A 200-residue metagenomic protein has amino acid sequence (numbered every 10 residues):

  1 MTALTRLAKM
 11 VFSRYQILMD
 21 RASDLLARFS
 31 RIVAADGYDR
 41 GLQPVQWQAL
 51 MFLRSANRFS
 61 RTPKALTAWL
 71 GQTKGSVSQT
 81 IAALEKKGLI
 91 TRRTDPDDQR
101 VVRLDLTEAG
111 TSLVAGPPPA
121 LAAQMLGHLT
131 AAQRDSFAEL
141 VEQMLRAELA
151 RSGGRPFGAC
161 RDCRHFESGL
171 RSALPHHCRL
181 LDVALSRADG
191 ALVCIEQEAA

Functional and structural regions predicted by a protein language model:
M1-R40: N-terminal leader segment of winged-helix/HTH proteins
Q16, A22, G116-R164: Terminal interaction helix/tail motif
R21, R28, I32, Q48-F52 (+2 more regions): Pre-recognition alpha-helix immediately N-terminal to the DNA-recognition helix within helix-turn-helix or winged-helix
A34-T73: N-terminal helix-turn-helix DNA-binding core of bacterial DNA-binding proteins
P63, I81-A82: Short, hydrophobic-biased segments on the C-terminal half of alpha helices that form "recognition helices"
A83-D135: Charged, amphipathic alpha-helical coiled-coil/dimerization segments
E148-A200: Mid-protein regulatory/catalytic core that forms ligand/cofactor-binding pockets and protein-protein interaction
